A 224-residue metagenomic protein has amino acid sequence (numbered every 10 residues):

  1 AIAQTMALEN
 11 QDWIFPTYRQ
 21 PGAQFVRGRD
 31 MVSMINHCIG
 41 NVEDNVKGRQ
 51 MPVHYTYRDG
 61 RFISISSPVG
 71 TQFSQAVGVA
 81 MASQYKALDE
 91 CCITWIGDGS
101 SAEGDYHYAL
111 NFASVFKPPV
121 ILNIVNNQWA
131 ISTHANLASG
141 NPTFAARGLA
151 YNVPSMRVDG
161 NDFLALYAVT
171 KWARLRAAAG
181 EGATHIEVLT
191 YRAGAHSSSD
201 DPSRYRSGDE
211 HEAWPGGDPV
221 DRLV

Functional and structural regions predicted by a protein language model:
A1-F116, H134-G140, A145, A150-N152: Cofactor-binding active-site loop characterized by glycine-rich and histidine/acidic residues
R19, V125-Q128, G160-N161, L189-Y191: Short, ordered loop/turn segments at secondary-structure junctions
G22-Q24, S101-A102, W129-S132, L164-A165 (+1 more regions): Flexible loop/turn segments at secondary-structure boundaries
Q84-E90, G140-W172, A213-V224: Conserved thiamine diphosphate
Y106-A109, A168-L175: Glycine-rich, charged/polar anion/phosphate-binding loops that engage phosphate groups from diverse ligands
P119-L122, P154: Short, proline-centered helix/strand-breaking motifs
W129-T133, V153-D159, S203-E212: Short beta-alpha connecting loops at secondary-structure transitions that line or flank enzyme active sites
R176-V224: Glycine/aspartate-rich loop-and-adjacent alpha/beta segment that forms the canonical ThDP
